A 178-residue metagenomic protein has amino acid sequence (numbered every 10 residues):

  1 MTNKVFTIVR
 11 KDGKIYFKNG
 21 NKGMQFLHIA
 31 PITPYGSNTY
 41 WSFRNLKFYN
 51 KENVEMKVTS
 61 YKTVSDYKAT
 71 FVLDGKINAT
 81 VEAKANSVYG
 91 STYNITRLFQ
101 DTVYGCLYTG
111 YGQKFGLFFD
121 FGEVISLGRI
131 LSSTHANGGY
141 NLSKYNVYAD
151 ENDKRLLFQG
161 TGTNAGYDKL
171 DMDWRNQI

Functional and structural regions predicted by a protein language model:
M1-K11, K18-K22, Y40, N45-E123 (+3 more regions): Disordered, acidic Ser/Thr/Pro-rich linker "stalks" and the adjacent N-terminal cap of the next globular domain
M24-H28: Short, conserved beta-strand segments of beta-strand-rich sandwich/propeller modules, principally
I29, I125-N137: A short beta-strand element within beta-rich, extracytoplasmic domains of secreted/secretory-pathway proteins
I29-S37: Short beta-strand-plus-loop segments that form exposed binding edges in beta-rich domains
Y35, E52, A136, E151-D153: Solvent-exposed strand-loop boundary residues in beta-sheet-rich modules
L46-F48, I130, V147: Extracellular beta-strand elements of beta-rich domains used for carbohydrate recognition/degradation or cell-matrix
Y140-D153: Short, surface-exposed beta-strand/strand-loop-strand elements in extracellular ectodomains
